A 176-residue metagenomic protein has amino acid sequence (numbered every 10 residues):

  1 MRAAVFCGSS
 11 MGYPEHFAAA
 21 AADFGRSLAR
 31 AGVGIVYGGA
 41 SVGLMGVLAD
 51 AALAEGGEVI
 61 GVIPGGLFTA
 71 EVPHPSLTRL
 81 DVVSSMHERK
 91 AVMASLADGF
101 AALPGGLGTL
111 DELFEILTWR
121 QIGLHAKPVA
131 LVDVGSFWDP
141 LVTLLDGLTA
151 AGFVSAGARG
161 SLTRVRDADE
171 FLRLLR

Functional and structural regions predicted by a protein language model:
M1-L96, V134-R176: A cross-family phosphate/adenosyl-ligand binding-site feature
L53, R120-K127, F153-V154: Arginine/glycine-rich "motif VI" loop of SF2 helicases in the C-terminal RecA-like domain
K90-G123, A130: Active-site/ligand-binding-proximal alpha/beta "capping" segment
L103-P104, P128-V132, R159-L162: Flexible, glycine/proline-enriched loop segments at strand-loop-helix junctions that form or flank small-ligand binding
